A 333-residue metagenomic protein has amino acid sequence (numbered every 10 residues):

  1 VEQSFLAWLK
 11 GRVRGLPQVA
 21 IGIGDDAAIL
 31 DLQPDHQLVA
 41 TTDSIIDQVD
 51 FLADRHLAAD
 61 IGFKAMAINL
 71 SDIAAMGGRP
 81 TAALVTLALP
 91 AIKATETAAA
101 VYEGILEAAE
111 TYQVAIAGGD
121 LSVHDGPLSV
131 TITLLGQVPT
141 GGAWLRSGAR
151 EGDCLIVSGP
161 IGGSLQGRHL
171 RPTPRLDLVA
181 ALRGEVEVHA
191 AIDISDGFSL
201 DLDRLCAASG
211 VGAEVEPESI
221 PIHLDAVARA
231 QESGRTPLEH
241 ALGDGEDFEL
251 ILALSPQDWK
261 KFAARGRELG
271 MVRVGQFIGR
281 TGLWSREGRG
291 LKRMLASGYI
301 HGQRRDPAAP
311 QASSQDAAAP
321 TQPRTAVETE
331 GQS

Functional and structural regions predicted by a protein language model:
V1-A75, Y299, Q303, P307 (+1 more regions): N-terminal glycine-rich phosphate/pyrophosphate-binding loops that anchor nucleotide-derived ligands and cofactors
E2-S4, W8-R14, H56, P90-A115 (+5 more regions): Glycine-/charge-enriched secondary-structure boundary and capping motifs
P17-V19, A27-A28, L106, A117-V123 (+5 more regions): A generic local secondary-structure boundary/capping motif
I21-G22, V39-T41, A115-G119, V157-S158 (+2 more regions): General beta-strand structural signal in soluble alpha/beta enzymes
I29, N69, G77, I116 (+4 more regions): Residue-level signal for inorganic ion chemistry
L38, I45, R79-L165, Q276: Glycine-rich anion-binding loops of enzyme active sites
A59-G62, M66, A98, G148 (+1 more regions): Short, conserved glycine- and acidic-residue-centered signature motifs in active-site or ligand-binding loops
G163-V179, R183: Short, compositionally biased
